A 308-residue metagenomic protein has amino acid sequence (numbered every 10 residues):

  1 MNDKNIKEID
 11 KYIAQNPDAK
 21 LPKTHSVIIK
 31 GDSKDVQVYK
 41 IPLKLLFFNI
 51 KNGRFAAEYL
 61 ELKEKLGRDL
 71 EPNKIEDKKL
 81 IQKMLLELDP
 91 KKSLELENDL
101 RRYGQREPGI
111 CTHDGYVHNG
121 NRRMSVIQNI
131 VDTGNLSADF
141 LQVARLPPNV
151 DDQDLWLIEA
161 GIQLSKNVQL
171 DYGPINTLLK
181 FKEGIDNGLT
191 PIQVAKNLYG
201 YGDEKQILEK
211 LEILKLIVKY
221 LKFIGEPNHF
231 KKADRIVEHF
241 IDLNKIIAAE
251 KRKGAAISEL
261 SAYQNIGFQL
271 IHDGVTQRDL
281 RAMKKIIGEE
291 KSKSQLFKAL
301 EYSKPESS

Functional and structural regions predicted by a protein language model:
M1-L136: Short, charged/polar connector segments at secondary-structure boundaries
R54-A57, K182-E183, L189, N244-K251: Tandem CBS (Cystathionine beta-synthase) repeat/Bateman regulatory domains
K83-L85, D132, S137-K222: Amphipathic, charge-rich alpha-helical segments that serve as recognition/docking helices
R122-S137, Q264, F268-L280, K284-E290 (+1 more regions): Short active-site loop/helix that positions an aromatic residue
R123, T177-L178, P191, I236-H239: Short runs of predominantly hydrophobic/aromatic residues within well-ordered alpha helices that form helix-helix
L136-V143, D203-D279: Amphipathic alpha-helical "recognition" segments
Q295-S308: Charged/polar low-complexity intrinsically disordered segments, enriched in acidic residues
